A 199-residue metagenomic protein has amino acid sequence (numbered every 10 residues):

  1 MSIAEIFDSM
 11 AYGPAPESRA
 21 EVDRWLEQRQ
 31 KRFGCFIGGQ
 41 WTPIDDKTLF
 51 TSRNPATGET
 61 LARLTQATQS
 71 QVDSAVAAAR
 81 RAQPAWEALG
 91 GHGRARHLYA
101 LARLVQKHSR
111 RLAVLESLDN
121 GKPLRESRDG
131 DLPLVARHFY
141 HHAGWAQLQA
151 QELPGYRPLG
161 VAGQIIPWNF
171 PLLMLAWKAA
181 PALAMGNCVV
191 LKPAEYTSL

Functional and structural regions predicted by a protein language model:
M1-R63, R96, A100, P133 (+2 more regions): Terminal low-complexity tails and localization/encapsulation signals of metabolic enzymes
I37, V72, V76, V161 (+1 more regions): Hydrophobic aliphatic residue packing
N54, Q66, P193: Conserved strand-loop elements at the edges of beta-sheets that form or border functional pockets
E59-Q149: Glycine-rich loop-to-alpha-helix module at the N-terminal edge of alpha/beta enzyme cores
G144, L148-L199: Conserved small-residue-rich beta-alpha loop and adjacent elements that most often cradle the phosphate/pyrophosphate
